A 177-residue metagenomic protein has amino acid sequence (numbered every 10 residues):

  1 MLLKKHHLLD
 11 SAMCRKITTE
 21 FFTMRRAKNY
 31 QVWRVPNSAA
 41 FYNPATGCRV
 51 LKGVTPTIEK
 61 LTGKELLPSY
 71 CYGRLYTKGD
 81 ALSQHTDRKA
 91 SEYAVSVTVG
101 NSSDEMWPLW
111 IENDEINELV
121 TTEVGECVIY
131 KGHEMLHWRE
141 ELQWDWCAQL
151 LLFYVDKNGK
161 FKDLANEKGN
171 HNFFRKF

Functional and structural regions predicted by a protein language model:
M1-T62: Non-heme Fe(II)/2-oxoglutarate
R26, L66-L67, D104: Secondary-structure boundary/capping residues
K64-Y72: A short coil-to-beta-strand element that immediately follows conserved catalytic motifs
K78-E134, W146-L150, V155-N172: Catalytic core of non-heme Fe(II) oxygenases with the double-stranded beta-helix
R139-W144: Short proline/glycine-enriched turn/loop segments at secondary-structure junctions
R175-F177: Low-complexity, Gly/Ser/Thr/Pro-rich intrinsically disordered linker/tail segments
